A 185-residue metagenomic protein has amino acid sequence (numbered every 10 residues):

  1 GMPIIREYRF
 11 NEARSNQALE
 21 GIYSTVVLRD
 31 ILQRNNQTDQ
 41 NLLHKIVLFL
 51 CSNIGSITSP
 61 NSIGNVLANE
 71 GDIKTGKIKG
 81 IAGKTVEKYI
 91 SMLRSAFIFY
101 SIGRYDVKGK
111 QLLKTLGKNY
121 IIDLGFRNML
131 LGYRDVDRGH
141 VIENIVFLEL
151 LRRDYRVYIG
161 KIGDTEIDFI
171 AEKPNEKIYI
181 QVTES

Functional and structural regions predicted by a protein language model:
P3, Y8-K177, E184: Accessory nucleic acid-recognition modules appended to NTPase machines
